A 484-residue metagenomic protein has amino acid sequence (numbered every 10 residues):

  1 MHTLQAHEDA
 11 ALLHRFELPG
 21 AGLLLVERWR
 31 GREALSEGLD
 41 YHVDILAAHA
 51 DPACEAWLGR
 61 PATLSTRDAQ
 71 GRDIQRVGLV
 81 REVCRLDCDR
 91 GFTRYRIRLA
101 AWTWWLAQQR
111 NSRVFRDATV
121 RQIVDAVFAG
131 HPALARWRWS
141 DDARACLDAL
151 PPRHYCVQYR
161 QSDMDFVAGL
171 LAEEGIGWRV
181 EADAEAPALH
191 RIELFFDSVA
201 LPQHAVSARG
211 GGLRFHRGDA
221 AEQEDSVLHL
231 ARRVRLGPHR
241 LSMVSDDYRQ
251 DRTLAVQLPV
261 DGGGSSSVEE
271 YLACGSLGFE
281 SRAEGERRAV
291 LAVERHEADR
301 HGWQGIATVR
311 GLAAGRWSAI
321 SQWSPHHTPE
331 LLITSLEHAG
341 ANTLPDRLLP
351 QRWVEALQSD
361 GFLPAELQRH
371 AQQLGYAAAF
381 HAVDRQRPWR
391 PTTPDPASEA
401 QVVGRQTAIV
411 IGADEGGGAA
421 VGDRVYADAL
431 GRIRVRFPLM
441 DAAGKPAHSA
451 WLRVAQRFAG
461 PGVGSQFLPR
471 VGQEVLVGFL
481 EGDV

Functional and structural regions predicted by a protein language model:
M1-V484: Amphipathic alpha-helical and helix-coil boundary elements used as assembly and membrane-proximal scaffolds
